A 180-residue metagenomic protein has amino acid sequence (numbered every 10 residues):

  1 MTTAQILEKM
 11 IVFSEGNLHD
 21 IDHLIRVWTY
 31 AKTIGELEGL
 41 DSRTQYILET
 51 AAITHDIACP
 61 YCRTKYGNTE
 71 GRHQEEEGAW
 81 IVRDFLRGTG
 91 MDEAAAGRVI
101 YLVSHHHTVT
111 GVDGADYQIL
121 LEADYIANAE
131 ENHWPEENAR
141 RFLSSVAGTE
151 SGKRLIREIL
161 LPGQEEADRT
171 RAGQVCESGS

Functional and structural regions predicted by a protein language model:
T2-R26, A58-T69: Active-site flanking loop/helix segments enriched in acidic
V12-D41, T54, M91, H107-S180: Divalent metal-dependent phosphate-bond-processing catalytic cores, especially two-metal-ion Mg2+/Mn2+ enzymes that act
H19, T44, E70, Q74: Conserved acidic
V27-Y30, R72-G88: An active-site-proximal "capping" alpha-helix that borders the catalytic cofactor pocket
S42-T44, A95: Membrane-helix interface segments
Q45-G67, G78, V82, I100-H107 (+1 more regions): His-Asp-centered metal-binding catalytic motifs of divalent-metal-dependent phosphohydrolases/nucleases
E93-I100, V112: Active-site-proximal substrate-binding core of FAD-dependent oxidoreductases
